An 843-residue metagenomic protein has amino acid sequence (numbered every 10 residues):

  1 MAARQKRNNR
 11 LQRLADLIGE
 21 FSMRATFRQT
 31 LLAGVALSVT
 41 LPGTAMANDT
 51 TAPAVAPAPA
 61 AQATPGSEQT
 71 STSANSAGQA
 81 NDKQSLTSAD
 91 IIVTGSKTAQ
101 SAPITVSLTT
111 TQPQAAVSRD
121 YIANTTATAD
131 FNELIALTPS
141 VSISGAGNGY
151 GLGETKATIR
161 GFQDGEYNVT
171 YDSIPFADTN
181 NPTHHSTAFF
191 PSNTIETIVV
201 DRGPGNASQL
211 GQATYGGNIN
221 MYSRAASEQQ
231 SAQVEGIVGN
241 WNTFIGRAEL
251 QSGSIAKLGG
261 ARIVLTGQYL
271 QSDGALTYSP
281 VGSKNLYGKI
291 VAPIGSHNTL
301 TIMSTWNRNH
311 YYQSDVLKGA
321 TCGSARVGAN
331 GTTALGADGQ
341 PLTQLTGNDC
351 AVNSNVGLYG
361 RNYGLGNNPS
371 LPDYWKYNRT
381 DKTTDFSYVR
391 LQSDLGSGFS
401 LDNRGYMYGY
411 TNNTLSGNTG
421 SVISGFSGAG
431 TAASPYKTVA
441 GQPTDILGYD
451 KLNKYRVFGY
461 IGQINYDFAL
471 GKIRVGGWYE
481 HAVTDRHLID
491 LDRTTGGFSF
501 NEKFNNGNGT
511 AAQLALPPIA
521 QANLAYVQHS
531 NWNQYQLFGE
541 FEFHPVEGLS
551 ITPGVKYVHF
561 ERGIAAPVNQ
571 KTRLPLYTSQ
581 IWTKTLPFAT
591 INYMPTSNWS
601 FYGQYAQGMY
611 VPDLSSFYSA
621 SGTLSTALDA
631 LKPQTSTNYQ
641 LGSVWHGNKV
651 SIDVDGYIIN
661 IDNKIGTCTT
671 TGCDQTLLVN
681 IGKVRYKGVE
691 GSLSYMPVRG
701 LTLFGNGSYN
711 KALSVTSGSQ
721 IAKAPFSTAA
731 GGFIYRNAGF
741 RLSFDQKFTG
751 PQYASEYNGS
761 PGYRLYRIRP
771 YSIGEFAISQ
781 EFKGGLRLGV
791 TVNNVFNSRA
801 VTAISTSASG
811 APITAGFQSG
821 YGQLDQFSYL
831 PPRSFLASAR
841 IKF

Functional and structural regions predicted by a protein language model:
A2, Y657, F748-S755, S779-F843: C-terminal beta-signal and adjacent terminal beta-strands/loops of Gram-negative outer-membrane beta-barrel proteins
A52, G66-A80, A89-T126, K156: N-terminal periplasmic "start-of-domain" segments of outer-membrane beta-barrel proteins
T94, N132-P175, E196, G203: Extracytoplasmic beta-strand/coil segments of soluble accessory domains associated with Gram-negative outer-membrane
F189-E235, K842: A beta-strand signature from Gram-negative outer-membrane beta-barrel systems, especially the internal plug domain
S231-Q233, V238-Q271, L276-S354, R361-Y363 (+2 more regions): Transmembrane beta-barrel wall of Gram-negative outer-membrane proteins
K382-N412, G441-P567, N592-M594, D653: Face-selective signature of the C-terminal outer-membrane beta-barrel domain
D394, S400-Y406, N412-N413, M594 (+3 more regions): Membrane-embedded beta-barrel scaffold of Gram-negative outer-membrane proteins
E547, I551, S651, I658-I661 (+3 more regions): Gram-negative outer-membrane beta-barrel transporters
